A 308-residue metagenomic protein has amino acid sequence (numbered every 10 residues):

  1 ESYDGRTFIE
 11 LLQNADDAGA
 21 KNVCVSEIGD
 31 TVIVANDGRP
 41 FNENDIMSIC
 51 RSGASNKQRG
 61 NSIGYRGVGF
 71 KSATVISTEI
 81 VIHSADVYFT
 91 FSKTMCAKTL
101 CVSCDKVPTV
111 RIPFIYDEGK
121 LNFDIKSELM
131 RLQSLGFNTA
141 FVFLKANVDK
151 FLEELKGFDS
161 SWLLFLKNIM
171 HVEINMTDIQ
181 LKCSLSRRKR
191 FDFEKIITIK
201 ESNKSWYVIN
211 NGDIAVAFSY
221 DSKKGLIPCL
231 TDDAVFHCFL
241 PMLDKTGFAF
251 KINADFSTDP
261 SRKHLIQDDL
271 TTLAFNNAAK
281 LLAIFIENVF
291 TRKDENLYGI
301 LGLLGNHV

Functional and structural regions predicted by a protein language model:
E1-M130: GHKL (Bergerat-fold) ATPase N-terminal catalytic module, capturing the glycine-rich phosphate-binding loop and acidic
S77, I82-V308: GHKL/Bergerat-fold ATPase module
